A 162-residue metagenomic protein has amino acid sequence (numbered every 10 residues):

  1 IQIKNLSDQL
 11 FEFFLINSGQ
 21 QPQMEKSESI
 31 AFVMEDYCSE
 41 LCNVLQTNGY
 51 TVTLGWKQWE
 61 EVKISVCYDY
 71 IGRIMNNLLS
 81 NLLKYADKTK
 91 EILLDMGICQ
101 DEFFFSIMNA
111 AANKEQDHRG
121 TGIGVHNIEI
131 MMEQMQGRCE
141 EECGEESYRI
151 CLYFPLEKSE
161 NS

Functional and structural regions predicted by a protein language model:
S18-Q23, E61-V66: Conserved micro-motifs of the catalytic ATP-binding
S27, Q46, T51-V62, C99 (+1 more regions): Conserved catalytic submotifs in the C-terminal HATPase_c
I71-M75: A residue-level detector for a conserved hydrophobic packing site within the catalytic ATP-binding domain
N81-L83: Short helix-loop "hinge" at the ATP-lid/N-box region of the Bergerat-fold HATPase_c
T89-D101: Short beta-strand/loop element within the Bergerat-fold HATPase_c
F103-I123: Glycine-rich/acidic phosphate-handling loop/turn and adjacent ATP-lid/helix of nucleotide-binding kinase/ATPase domains
M132-E133: Detector for a conserved hydrophobic position within an alpha-helical segment of the HATPase_c
G137-R138: Conserved glycine-rich
